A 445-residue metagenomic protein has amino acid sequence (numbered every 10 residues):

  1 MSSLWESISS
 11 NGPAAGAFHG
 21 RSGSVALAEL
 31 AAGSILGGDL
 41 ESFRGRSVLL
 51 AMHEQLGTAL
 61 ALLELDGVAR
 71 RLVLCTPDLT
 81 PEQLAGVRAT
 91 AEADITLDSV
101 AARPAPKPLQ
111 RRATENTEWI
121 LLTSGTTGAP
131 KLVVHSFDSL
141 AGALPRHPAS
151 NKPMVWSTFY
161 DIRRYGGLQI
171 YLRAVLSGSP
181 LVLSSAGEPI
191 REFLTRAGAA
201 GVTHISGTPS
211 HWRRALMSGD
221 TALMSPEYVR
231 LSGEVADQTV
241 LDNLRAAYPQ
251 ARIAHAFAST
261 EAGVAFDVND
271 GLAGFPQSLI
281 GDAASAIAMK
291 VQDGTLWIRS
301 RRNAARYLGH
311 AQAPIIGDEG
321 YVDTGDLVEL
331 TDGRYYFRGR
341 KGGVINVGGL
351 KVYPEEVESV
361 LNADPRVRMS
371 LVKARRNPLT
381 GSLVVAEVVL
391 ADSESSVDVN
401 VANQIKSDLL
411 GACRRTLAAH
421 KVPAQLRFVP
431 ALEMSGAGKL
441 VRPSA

Functional and structural regions predicted by a protein language model:
S2-G16, H53, A105-L122, V134 (+1 more regions): Conserved pre-ATP/AMP-binding loop-to-beta segment of ANL
L4-S42, Q83-A85, H135-D138: Conserved AMP-binding/adenylate-forming core of the ANL superfamily
A26, T117-P148: Conserved AMP-binding A3 loop
G142-V155, R163-T203: Conserved AMP-binding/adenylation subdomain of ANL enzymes
H204, L216-F275: Gly/Ser/Thr-rich phosphate-binding loop
K290-G320, L350-V352: Conserved ATP/PPi-binding loop(s) of AMP-dependent carboxylate-activating enzymes
S300, G320, G325-K421: AMP-binding/adenylate-forming catalytic core of the ANL superfamily
R415-L440: AMP-binding/adenylate-forming catalytic domain of the ANL superfamily
